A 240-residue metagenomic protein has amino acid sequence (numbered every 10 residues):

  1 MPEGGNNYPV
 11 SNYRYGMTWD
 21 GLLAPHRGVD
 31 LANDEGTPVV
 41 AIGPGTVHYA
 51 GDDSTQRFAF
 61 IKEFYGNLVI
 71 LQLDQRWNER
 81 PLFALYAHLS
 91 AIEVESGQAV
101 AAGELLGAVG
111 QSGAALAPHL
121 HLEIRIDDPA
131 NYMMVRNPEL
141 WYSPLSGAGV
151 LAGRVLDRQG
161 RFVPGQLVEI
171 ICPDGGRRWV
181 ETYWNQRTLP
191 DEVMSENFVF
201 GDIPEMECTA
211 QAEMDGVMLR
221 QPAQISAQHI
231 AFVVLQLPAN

Functional and structural regions predicted by a protein language model:
M1-L68, D74-R76, A102, Q111 (+6 more regions): Surface-exposed, glycine-biased beta-strand/turn segments
A32-N33, Y86, S90-V94: Short alpha-helix capping/helix-loop boundary micro-motifs
Y49, H88-A91, A108-Q111, D157 (+1 more regions): A residue-level detector for short acidic-glycine micro-motifs
G51, Q75, S90-E93, D128 (+1 more regions): A generic structural motif
A59-L71, Q98-A148: Conserved, short, structured surface segments that act as functional micro-motifs
L167-D191: Short amphipathic beta-strand segments in non-cytosolic proteins
T188-T209, M214-G216, I225-A227: Short Pro-Gly-centered beta-turn/loop motif in secreted/extracellular proteins
